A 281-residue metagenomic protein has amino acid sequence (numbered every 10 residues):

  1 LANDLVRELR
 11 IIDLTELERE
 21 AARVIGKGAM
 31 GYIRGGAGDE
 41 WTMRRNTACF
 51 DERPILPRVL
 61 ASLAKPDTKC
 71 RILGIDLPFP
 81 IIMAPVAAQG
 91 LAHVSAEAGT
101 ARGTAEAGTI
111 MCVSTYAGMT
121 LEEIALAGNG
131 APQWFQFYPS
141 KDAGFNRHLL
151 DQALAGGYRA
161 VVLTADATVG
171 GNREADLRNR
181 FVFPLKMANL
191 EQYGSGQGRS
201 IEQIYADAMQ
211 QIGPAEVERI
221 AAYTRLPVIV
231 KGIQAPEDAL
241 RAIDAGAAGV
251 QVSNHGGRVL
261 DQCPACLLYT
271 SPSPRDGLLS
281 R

Functional and structural regions predicted by a protein language model:
A2-L77, R173, R180-G213: An N-cap/entry alpha-helix motif that binds or orients negatively charged groups
G35, Q89, H93, V113-Y116 (+4 more regions): Glycine- and other small-residue-rich loops at beta-strand/loop junctions that grip anionic moieties
P78-Y116: Glycine-rich active-site/cofactor-binding loop and its immediate structural neighborhood
I81-A84, M111-V113, Q133-F135, V161 (+2 more regions): Hydrophobic faces of well-ordered beta-strands that scaffold small-molecule active sites in alpha/beta enzyme cores
Y116-G118, P139-D142, D166-G170, A235: Short acidic/polar capping segments at secondary-structure boundaries
E122-G130, I243: Acidic (Asp/Glu)-rich catalytic clusters
H148-L267: Alpha/beta enzyme core
Y269-P274: Conserved small/polar residues in nucleotide/adenosyl-binding loops
